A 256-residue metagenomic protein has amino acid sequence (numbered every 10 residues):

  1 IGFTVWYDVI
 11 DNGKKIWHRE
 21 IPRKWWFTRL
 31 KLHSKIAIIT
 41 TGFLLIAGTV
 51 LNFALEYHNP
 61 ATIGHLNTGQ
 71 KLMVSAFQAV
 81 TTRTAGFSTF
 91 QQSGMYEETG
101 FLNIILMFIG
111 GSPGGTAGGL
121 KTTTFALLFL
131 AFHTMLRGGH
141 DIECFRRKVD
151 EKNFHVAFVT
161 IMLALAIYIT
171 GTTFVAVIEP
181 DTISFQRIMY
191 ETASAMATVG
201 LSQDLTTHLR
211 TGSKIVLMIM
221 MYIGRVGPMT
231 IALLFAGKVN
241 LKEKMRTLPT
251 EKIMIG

Functional and structural regions predicted by a protein language model:
I1-G256: Membrane-proximal intracellular helices of multi-pass ion channels
